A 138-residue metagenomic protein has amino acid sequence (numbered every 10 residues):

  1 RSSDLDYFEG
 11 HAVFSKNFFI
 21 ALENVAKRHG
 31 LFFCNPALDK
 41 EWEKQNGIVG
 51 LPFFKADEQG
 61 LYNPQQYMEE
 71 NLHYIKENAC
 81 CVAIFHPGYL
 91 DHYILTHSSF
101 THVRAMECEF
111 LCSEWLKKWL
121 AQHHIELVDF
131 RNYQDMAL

Functional and structural regions predicted by a protein language model:
F8, A83, L120: Conserved, mostly hydrophobic/aromatic
H11-V13, L38-D39, L51-A56, H86-L90 (+1 more regions): Active-site beta-loop-alpha junctions enriched in small/polar residues
A12-F18, F53-Y74, E107: Active-site glycine- and acidic-residue-rich loops that bind and position anionic ligands or nucleotide-like cofactors
F19-I20, Q45-N46, Y62-N63, D91-F100: Histidine/acidic-residue-rich catalytic or RNA/ligand-binding cores of hydrolases and nuclease-related proteins
K27-P64: His/Asp/Glu-enriched short active-site or ligand-binding loop at hydrolase and phosphoryl-transfer sites
F33, S98-L138: C-terminal domain-boundary segment and adjacent tail
E70-D91, E126-V128: Aromatic-lined glycan-binding groove of carbohydrate-active enzymes
